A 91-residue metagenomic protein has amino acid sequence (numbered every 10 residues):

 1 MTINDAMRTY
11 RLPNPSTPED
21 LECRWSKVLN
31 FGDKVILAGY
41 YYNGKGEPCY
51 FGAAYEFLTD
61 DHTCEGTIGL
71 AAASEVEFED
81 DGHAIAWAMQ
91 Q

Functional and structural regions predicted by a protein language model:
M1-D33: Negatively charged, low-complexity tracts enriched in Asp/Glu with abundant Ser/Thr
T2-N14, D60-Q91: Mixed-charge, Lys/Arg-enriched low-complexity segments
L21-R24, V28-F78: Acidic, low-complexity, intrinsically disordered interaction modules
